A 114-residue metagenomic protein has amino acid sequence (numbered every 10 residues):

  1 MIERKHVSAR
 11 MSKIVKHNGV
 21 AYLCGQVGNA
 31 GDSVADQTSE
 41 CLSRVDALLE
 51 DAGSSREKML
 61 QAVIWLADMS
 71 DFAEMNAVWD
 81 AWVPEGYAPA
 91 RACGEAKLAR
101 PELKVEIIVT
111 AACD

Functional and structural regions predicted by a protein language model:
M1-L60, L66-D114: N-terminal presequence-like segments and the immediate start of the first folded domain
